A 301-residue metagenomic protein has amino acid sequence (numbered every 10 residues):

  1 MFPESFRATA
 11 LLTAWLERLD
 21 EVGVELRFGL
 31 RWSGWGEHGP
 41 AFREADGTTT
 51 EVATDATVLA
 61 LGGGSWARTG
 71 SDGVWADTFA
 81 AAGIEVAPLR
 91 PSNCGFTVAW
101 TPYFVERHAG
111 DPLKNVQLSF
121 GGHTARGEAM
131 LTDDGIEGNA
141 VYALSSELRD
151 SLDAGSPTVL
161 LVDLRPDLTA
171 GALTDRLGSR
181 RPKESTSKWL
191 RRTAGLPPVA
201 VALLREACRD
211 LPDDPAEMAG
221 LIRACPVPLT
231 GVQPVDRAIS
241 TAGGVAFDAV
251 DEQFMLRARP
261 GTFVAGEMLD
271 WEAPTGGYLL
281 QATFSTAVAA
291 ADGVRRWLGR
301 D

Functional and structural regions predicted by a protein language model:
M1-E17, R27, W66-S71, T97-T101 (+1 more regions): Short beta-strand to alpha-helix junction loop
P3, R43, A56-A60, W66 (+5 more regions): Residue-level recognition of phosphate/Mg2+-coordinating polar/acidic sites in nucleotide-handling active sites
E25-G39: A conserved short coil-to-beta-strand element within the FAD-binding core of flavoproteins
E25-R27, A87, F263: General small-molecule cofactor/ligand-binding pocket signal
L26-L30, R90, Q233: Short loop/edge segments at beta-strand edges and connector loops that shape dinucleotide/nucleotide cofactor-binding
A56-P102: Glycine-rich loop(s) and the adjacent beta-strand/alpha-helix scaffold that form part
E85-I136, L148: Mid-to-C-terminal "cap/lid" subdomains and adjacent gly/pro-rich loops that border and regulate access to redox
E267: Hard-cation-handling environments
